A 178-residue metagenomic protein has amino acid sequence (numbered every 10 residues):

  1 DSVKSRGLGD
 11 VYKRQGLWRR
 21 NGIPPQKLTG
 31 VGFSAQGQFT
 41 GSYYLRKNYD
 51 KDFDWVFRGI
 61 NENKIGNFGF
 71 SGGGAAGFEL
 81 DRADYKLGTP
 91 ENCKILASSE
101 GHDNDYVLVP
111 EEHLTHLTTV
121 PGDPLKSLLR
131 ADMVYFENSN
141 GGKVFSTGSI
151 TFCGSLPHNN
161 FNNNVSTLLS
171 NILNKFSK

Functional and structural regions predicted by a protein language model:
D1-Y12: Short, small-residue-biased leader/transition segments that mark boundaries at the very start of proteins
R6, G122, C153-N162: Active-site rim elements
K13-S139: Catalytic beta-strand/loop cores that center a nucleophilic Ser/Cys/Thr and support acyl-enzyme chemistry
A97, K143-S146: Structural recognition of the beta-strand scaffold that forms the well-ordered cores of secreted hydrolase catalytic
D103-D105, F152-S155: Flexible loop/turn segments at secondary-structure boundaries
F136-N140, S170-L173: Terminal low-complexity/disordered tails
N140-G141, G148-G154: Catalytic grooves of carbohydrate-active enzymes
N160-S177: Short secondary-structure subsegments characteristic of cysteine-rich extracellular domains
